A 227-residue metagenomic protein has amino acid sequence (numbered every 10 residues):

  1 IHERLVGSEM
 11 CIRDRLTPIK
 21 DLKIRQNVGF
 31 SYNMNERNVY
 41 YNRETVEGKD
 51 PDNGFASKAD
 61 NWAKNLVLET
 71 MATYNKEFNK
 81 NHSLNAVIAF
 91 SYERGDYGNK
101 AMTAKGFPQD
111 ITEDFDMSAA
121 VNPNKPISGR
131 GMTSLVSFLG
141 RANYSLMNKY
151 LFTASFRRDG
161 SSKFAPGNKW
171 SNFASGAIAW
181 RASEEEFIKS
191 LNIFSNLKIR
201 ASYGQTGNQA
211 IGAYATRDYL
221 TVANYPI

Functional and structural regions predicted by a protein language model:
R4, S8-Y41, P51-I227: Extracellular/periplasmic, surface-exposed regions of secreted and cell-surface proteins
E44: Phosphate-binding loop and its immediate beta->loop->alpha context in nucleotide/phosphate-handling enzymes
E47-G48: N-terminal, polar/charged subdomain of small-to-medium soluble alpha/beta proteins
